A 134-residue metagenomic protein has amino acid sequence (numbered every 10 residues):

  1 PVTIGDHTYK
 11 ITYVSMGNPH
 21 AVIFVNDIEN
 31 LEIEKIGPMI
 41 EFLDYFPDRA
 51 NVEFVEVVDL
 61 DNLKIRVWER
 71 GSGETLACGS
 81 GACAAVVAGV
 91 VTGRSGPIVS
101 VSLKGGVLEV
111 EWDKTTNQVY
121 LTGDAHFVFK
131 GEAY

Functional and structural regions predicted by a protein language model:
P1-T75, V87-Y134: Active-site proximal loop and beta-alpha junction motif in alpha/beta enzyme cores
C78: Short cysteine clusters
